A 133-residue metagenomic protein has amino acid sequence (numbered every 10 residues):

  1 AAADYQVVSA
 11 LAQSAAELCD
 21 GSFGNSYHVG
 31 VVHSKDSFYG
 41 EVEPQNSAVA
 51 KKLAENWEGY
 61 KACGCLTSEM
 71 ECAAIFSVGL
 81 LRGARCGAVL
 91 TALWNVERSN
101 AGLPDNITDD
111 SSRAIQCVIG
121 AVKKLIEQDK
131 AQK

Functional and structural regions predicted by a protein language model:
A1-K133: Glycine-rich phosphate- or other oxyanion-binding loops that anchor nucleotides, phosphorylated ligands
